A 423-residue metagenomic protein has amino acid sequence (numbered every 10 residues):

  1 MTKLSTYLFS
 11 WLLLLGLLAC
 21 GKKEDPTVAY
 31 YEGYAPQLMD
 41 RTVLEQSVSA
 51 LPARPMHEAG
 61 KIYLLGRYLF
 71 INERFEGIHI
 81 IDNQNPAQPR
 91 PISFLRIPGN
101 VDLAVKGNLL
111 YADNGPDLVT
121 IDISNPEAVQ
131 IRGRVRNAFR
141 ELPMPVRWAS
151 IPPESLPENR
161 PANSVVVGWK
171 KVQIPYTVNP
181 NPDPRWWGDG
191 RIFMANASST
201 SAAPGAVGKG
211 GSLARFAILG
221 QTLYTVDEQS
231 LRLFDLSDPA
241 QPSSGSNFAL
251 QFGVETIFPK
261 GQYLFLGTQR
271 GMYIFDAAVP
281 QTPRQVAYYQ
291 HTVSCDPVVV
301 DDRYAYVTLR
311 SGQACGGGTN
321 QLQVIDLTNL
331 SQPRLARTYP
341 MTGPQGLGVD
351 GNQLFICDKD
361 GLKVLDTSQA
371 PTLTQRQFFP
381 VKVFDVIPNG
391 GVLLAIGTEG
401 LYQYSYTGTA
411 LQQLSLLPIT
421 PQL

Functional and structural regions predicted by a protein language model:
M1-F9: Bacterial N-terminal signal peptides that target proteins for export
L17-A19: C-terminal motif of bacterial Sec signal peptides marking the signal peptidase cleavage site
G21-L423: Feature marking well-ordered beta-strand scaffolds used for ligand recognition
